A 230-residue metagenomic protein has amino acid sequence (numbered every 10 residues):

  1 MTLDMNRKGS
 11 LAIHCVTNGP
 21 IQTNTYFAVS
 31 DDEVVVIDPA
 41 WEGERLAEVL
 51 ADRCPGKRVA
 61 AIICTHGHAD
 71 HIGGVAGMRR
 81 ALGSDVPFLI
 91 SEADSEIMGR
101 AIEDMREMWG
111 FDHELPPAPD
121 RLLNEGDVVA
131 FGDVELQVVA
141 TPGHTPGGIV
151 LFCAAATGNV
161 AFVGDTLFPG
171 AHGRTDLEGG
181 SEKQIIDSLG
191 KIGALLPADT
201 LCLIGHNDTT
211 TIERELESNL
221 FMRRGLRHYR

Functional and structural regions predicted by a protein language model:
L3-P55, V150-G164: Conserved beta-strand hairpin/beta-sheet module of binuclear metal-dependent hydrolase folds, prominently
L11, K57, D85-P87, V134 (+1 more regions): A structural micro-motif
V16-N18, A118-D120, A140-P142: Short Gly/Pro-enriched turn/cap motifs at secondary-structure boundaries
T23, D70, E96, P169 (+1 more regions): Active-site loop signature of alpha/beta-hydrolase-fold enzymes
N24-Y26, R121, G126-D127, I149: Residue-level detector of beta-strand structural context in well-folded domains
V34, E42, D104-M105, F111 (+2 more regions): Metallo-beta-lactamase
P39, H66, E92-A93, D165-T166 (+1 more regions): Short secondary-structure boundary segments
E42-A130, N159, E217-R227: Active-site HxH/HxHxD metal-binding segment of metal-dependent hydrolases
